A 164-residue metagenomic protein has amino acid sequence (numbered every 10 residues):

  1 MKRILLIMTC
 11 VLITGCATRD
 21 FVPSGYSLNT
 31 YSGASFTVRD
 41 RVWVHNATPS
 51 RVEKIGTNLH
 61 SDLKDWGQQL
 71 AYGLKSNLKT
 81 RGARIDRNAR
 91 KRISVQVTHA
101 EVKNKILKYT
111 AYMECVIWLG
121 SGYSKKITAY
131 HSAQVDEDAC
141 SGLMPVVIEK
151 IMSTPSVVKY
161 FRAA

Functional and structural regions predicted by a protein language model:
M1-C16: Sec-dependent bacterial lipoprotein signal peptides
I4-M8, F36, R87: A generic structural signal for short, solvent-exposed coil/turn residues that cap or connect secondary-structure
L6, K79, S153-S156: Generic surface-pattern signal
C16-Y72, V158-A164: A structural "domain/chain start" motif
A17-Y26, Y72, T80-D138: Surface-exposed short loop/turn segments
W43-P49, I106-L119, V147-P155: Short, Lys/Arg-enriched charge-dense amphipathic segments
E53-K64, G120-A163: Short secondary-structure boundary motifs at beta->alpha junctions and helix caps
